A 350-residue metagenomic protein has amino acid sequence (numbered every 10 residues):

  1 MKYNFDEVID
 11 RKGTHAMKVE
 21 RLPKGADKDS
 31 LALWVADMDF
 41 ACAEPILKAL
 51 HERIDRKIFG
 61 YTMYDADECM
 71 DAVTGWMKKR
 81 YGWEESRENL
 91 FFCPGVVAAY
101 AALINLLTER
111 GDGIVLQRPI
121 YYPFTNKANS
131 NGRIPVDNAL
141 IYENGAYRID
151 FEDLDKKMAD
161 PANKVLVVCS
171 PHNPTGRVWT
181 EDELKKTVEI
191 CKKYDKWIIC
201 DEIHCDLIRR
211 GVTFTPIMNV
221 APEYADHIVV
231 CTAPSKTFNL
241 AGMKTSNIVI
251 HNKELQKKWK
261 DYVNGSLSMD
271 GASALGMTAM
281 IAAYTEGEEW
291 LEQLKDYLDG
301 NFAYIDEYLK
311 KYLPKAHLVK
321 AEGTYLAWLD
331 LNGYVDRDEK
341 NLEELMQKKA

Functional and structural regions predicted by a protein language model:
M1-K18, D29: Conserved PLP-binding active-site segment in aminotransferase class I/II-type PLP enzymes
Y3, G25-L31, V35-R53, R80 (+2 more regions): PLP-dependent class I/II
V8, Y61, I217: Short clusters of hydrophobic/aromatic residues that line enzyme substrate/ligand-binding pockets
F59-P94: Conserved N-terminal alpha-helix of the aminotransferase class I/II PLP-enzyme fold
